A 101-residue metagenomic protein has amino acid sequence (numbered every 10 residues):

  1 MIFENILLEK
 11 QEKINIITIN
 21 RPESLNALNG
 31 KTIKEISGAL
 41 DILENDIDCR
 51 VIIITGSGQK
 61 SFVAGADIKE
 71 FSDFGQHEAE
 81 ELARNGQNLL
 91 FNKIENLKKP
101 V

Functional and structural regions predicted by a protein language model:
M1-T55, N92: Conserved CoA-thioester-binding segment of acyl-CoA-metabolizing enzymes
G56-K93: Glycine- (often His-adjacent) and acidic-residue-rich active-site loop that binds/positions the CoA thioester
K98-V101: A short, small-residue-rich loop immediately preceding and capping a beta-strand
